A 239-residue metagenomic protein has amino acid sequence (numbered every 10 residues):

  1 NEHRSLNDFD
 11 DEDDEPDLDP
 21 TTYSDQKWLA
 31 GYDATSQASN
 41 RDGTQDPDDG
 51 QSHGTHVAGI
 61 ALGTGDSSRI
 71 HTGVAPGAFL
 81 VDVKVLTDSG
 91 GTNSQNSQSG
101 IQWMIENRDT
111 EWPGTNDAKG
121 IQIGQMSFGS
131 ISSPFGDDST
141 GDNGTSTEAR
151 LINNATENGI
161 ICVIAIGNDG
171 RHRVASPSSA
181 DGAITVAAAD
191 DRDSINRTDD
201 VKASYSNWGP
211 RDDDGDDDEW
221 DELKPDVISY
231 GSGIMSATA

Functional and structural regions predicted by a protein language model:
N1-Y32, S36-N96, P113-Q122, E157 (+4 more regions): Subtilisin-like serine protease catalytic core
Q45, S67-S68, E111-W112, E148-R150 (+1 more regions): A generic local structural motif
T64, Q98-S99, I195, S204: Generic alpha-helical propensity signal that fires on short helical segments and nearby coil/disordered stretches
N96-W103, T147, L151: Well-ordered alpha-helical segments embedded in enzymatic catalytic cores
I101-K119: Short, well-structured alpha-helical segments in soluble
D117-S236: Catalytic-core segments of hydrolase enzymes
A239: Surface loops and adjacent helix of pleckstrin homology
